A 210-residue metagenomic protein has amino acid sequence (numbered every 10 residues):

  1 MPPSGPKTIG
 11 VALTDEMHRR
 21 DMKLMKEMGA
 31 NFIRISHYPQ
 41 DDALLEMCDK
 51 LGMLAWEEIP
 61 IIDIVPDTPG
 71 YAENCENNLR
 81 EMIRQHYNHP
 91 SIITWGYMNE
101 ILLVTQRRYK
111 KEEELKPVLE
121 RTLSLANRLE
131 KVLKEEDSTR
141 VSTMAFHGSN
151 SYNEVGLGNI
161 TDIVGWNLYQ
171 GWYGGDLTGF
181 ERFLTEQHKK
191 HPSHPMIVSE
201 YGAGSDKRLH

Functional and structural regions predicted by a protein language model:
M1-R107, S124-N127, S142-T143, V164 (+2 more regions): Active-site-adjacent substrate/metal-binding segments within catalytic domains of carbohydrate-active enzymes
M22, E112-H210: Extracellular glycoside hydrolase catalytic/binding regions
